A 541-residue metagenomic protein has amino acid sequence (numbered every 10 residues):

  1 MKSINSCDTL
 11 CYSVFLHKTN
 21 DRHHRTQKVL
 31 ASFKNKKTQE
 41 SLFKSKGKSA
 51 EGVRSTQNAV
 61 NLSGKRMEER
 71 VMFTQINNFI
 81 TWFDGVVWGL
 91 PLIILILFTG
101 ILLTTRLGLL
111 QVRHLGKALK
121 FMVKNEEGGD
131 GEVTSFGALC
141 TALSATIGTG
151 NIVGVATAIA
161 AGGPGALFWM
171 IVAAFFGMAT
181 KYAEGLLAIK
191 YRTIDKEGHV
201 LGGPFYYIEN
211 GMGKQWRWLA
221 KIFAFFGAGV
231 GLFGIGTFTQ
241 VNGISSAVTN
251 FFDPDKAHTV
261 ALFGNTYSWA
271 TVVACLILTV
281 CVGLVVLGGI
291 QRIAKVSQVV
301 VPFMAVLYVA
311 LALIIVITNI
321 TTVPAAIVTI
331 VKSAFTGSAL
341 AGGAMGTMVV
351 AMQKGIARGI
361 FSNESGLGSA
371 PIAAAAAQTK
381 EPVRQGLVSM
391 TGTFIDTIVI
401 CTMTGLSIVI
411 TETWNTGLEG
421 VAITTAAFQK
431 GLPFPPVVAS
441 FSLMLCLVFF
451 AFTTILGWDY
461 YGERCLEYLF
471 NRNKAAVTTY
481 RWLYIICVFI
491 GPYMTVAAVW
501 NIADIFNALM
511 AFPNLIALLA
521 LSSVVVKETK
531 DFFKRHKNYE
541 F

Functional and structural regions predicted by a protein language model:
E69-T149, I159-A166, G177, F489 (+1 more regions): N-terminal alpha-helical transmembrane segments of multi-pass membrane transport and channel/translocase proteins
Q75-I76, R106-Q111, G150-V155, F233-I244 (+6 more regions): Transmembrane helix-loop junctions in multi-pass membrane proteins
L95-L102, R106-L119, V241-V248, W269-V331 (+2 more regions): Membrane-interface loop-to-helix entry segments
T99, L103-T104, S144, A173-G198 (+6 more regions): Helix-loop-helix module between adjacent transmembrane segments
T104, E184-R192, K196, L311-T329 (+4 more regions): Extracellular/periplasmic helix-exit of transmembrane alpha-helices
L109-S135, T157-L167, A179-Q215, W414-L432 (+3 more regions): Flexible loop linkers connecting adjacent transmembrane helices in multi-pass alpha-helical membrane transporters
G128-A161, L187-G211, I222-F225, G229 (+2 more regions): Alpha-helical membrane segments and immediately flanking helix-loop junctions that form or couple to the substrate/ion
F176-E184, A274-I290, V301-T321, A357-R358 (+2 more regions): Selective recognition of specific alpha-helical transmembrane segments in multi-pass small-molecule
